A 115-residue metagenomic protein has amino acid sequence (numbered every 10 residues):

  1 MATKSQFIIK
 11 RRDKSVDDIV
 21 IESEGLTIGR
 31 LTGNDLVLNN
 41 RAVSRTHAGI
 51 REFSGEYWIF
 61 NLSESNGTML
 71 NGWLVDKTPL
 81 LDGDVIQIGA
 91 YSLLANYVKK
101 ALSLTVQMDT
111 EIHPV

Functional and structural regions predicted by a protein language model:
M1-Q6, A90-V115: Regulatory inter-domain linker segments that are low-complexity and enriched for serine/threonine/proline
T3-I8, D17-A90: Forkhead-associated
R11-D13, S54, K99: Solvent-exposed strand-loop boundary residues in beta-sheet-rich modules
